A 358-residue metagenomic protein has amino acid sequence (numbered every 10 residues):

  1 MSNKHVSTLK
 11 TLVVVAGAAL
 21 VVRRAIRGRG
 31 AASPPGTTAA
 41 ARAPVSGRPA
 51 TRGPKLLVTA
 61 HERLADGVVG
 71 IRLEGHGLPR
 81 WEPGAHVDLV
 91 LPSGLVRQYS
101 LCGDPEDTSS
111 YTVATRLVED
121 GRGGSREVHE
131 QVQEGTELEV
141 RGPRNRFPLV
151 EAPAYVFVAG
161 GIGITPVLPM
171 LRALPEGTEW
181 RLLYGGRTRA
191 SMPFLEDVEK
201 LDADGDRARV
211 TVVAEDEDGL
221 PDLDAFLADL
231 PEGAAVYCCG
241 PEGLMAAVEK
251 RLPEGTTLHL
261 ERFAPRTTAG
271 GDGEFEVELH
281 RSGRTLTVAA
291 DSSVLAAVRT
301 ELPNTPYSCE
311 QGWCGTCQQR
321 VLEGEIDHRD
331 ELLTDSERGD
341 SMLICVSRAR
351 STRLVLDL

Functional and structural regions predicted by a protein language model:
M1-P44: N-terminal membrane-anchoring alpha-helices
S2-V14, R126-G283, T287: FNR/FR-type flavoprotein reductase catalytic core
P35-R146, V150, A154-Y155, G186-T188 (+1 more regions): Ferredoxin-reductase
C102-E106, A290-L295, L332-D335, R348-R350: A short, sequence-level motif marking secondary-structure junctions
P166, P303-H328, T334-S351: Local cysteine-cluster metal-coordination motifs and their immediate loop/turn environment, predominantly Fe-S cluster
D216, A289, R353-L358: Short flanking/linker segments adjacent to small metal-binding domains or redox-active Cys/His motifs
E276-E301, Q318-D327: Short, charged low-complexity linear segments at domain edges
